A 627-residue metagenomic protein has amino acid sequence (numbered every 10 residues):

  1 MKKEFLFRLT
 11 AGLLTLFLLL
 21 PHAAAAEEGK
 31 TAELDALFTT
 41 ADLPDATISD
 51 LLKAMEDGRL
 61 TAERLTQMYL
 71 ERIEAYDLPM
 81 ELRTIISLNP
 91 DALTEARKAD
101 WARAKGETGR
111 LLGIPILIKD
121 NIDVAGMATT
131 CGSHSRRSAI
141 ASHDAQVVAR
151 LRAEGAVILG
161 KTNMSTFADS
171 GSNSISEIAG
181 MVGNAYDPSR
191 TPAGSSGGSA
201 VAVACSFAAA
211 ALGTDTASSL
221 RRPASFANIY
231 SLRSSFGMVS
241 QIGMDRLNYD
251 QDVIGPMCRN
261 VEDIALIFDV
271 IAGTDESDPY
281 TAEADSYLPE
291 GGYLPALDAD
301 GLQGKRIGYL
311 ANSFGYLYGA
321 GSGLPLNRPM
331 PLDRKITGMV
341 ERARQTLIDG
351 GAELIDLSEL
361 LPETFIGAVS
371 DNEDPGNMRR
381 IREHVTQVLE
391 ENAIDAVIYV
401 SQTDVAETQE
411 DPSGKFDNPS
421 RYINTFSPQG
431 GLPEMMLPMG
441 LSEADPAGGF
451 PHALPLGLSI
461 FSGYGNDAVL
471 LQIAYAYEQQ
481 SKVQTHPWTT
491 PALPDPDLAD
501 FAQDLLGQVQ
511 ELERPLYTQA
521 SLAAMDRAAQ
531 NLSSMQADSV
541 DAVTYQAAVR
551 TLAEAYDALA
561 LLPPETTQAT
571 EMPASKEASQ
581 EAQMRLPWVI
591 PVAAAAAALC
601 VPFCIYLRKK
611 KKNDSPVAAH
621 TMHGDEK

Functional and structural regions predicted by a protein language model:
L20-G29, Y606-R608: Sec-dependent signal peptide cleavage junction
E27-S138, F167-G171, Y280-L294, D298-D300 (+2 more regions): Short, well-ordered alpha-helical
P79, L112-D252, P279-A282, L310 (+4 more regions): Short glycine/serine-rich loop/turn segments
A204-S313, E341, T346-I348, Q429-D500: Structural helix-boundary/capping segments
G315-R328, R344, I348, L357-G430 (+1 more regions): Serine-dependent amide/ester hydrolase catalytic core
D497-A582, I605-L607: Beta-rich interaction/scaffold domains
R585-A595: Short, hydrophobic alpha-helical membrane anchors of single-pass surface/secreted proteins
A598-K627: C-terminal membrane-anchoring or membrane-association module
